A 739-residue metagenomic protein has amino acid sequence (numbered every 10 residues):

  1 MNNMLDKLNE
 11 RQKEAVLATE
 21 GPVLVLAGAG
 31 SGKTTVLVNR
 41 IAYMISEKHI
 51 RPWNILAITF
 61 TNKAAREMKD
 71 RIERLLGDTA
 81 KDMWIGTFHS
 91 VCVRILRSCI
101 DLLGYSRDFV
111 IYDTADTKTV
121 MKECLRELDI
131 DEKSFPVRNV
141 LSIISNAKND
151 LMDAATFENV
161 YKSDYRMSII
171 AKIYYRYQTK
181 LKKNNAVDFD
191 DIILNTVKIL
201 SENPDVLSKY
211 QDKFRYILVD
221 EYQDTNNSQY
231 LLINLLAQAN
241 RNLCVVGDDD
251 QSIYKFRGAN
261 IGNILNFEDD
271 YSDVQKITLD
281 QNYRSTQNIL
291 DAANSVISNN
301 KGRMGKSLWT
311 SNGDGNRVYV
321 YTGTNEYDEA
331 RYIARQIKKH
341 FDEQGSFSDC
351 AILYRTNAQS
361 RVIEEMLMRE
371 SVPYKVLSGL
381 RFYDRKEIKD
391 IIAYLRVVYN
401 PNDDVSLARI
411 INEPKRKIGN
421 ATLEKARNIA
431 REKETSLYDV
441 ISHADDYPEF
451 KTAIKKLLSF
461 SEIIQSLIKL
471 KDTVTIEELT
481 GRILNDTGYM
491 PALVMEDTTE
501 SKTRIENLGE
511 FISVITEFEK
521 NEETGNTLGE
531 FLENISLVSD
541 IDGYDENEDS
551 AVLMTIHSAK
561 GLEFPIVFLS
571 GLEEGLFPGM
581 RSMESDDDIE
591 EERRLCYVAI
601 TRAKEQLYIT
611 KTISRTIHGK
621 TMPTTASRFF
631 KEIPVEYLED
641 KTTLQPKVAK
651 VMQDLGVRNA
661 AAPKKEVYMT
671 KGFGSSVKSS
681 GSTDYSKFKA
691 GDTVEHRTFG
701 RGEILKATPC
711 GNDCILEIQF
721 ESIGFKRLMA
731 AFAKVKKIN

Functional and structural regions predicted by a protein language model:
M1-R107, I111-Y112, K118, N184 (+3 more regions): P-loop NTPase Walker
N2-N9, K13-A27, W53, L103-I111 (+8 more regions): Inter-lobe coupling/hinge region of RecA-like P-loop helicase motors
M4-K7, S31, L37, Y43 (+2 more regions): Conserved RecA-like helicase ATPase core segment that couples NTP binding/hydrolysis to strand translocation
K7-L17, G21-V25, V36, H49 (+7 more regions): Conserved helicase NTPase motor core
A18-T19, A80-M83, D101-D191, F214 (+3 more regions): ATP-hydrolysis module of ASCE/P-loop NTPase motor domains, specifically the Walker B Asp-Glu catalytic pair
R51-N62, M83, D220, V246 (+3 more regions): Conserved RecA-like ASCE P-loop NTPase motor core of nucleic-acid helicases/translocases
N159, S163, S346, S360-V372 (+3 more regions): Conserved helicase C-terminal RecA-like lobe
G571-R727, F732-N739: C-terminal accessory regions
